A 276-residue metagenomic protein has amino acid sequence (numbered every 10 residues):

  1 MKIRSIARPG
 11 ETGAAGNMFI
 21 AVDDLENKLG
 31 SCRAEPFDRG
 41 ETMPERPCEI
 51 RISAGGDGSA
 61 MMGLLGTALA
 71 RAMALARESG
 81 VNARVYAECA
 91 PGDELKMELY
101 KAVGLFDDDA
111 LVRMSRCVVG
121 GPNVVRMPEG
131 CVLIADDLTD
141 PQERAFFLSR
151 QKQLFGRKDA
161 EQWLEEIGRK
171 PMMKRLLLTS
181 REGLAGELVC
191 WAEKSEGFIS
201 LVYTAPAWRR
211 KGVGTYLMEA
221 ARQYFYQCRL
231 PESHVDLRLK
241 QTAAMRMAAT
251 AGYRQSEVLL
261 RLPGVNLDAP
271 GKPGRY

Functional and structural regions predicted by a protein language model:
M1-M18, V125-K158, A269-Y276: Short amphipathic alpha-helix that is part of the acyltransferase structural core
M1-S53, G66-M73: N-terminal charged segments
I20-V22, P47-M62, A90, V202-R210 (+1 more regions): A short, internal acetyl-CoA/4′-phosphopantetheine-binding micro-motif in the GNAT/acyltransferase core
C32-E41, G156-A205: A conserved beta-strand-loop-helix scaffold within acyl/acetyltransferase catalytic domains
G55-E129, L259-N266: Acyl-donor-binding surface of acyltransferase catalytic domains
G58-A74, T204, R210-Q227, T250: Conserved acetyl-CoA-binding loop-helix of GNAT-fold acetyltransferases
V85-E88, I199, S233-L237: Conserved hydrophobic beta-strand within the GNAT/NAT acetyltransferase core sheet that lines the active-site cleft
A90-D109, K211, T215, L239-E257: Conserved active-site alpha-helix within GNAT-family acetyltransferase domains
